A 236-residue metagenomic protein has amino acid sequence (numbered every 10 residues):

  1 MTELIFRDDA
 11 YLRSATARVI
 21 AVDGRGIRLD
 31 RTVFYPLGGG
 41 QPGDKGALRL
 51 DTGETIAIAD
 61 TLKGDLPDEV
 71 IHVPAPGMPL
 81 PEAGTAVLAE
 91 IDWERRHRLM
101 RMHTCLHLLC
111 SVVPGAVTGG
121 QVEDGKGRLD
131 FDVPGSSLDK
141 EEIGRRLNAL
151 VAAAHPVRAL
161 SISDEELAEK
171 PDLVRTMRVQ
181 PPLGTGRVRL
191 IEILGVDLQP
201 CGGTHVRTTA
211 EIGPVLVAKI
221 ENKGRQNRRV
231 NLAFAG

Functional and structural regions predicted by a protein language model:
M1-G236: Active-/binding-site microenvironments in catalytic and ligand-binding cores
